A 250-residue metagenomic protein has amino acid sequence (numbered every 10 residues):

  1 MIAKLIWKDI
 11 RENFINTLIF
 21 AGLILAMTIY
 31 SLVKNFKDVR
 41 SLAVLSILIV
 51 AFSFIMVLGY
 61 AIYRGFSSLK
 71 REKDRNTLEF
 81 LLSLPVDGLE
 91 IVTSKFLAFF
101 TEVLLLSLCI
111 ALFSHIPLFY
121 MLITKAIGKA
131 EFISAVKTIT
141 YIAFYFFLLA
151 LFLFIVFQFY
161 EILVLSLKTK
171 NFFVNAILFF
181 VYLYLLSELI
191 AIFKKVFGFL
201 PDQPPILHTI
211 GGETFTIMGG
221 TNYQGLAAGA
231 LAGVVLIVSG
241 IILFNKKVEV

Functional and structural regions predicted by a protein language model:
M1-S67, F159, L165, F172 (+1 more regions): Hydrophobic alpha-helical transmembrane segments
R11-I15, L89-I110, V181-L185: Alpha-helical transmembrane segments of multi-pass membrane proteins
V33-A61, S94-L165: Secretory targeting signals
A51, Y141, Y145-L149, F179 (+3 more regions): Pore-lining and gate-forming transmembrane alpha-helices of multi-pass membrane transport proteins
L69-F100: Helix-loop-helix units of permease transmembrane domains in multi-pass membrane transporters, especially ABC
C109-F119, L186-G198: C-terminal TM-helix exit segments that contain a strictly Trp-centered aromatic cap at the helix terminus
K170-F180: Internal alpha-helical transmembrane segments of multi-pass membrane proteins
